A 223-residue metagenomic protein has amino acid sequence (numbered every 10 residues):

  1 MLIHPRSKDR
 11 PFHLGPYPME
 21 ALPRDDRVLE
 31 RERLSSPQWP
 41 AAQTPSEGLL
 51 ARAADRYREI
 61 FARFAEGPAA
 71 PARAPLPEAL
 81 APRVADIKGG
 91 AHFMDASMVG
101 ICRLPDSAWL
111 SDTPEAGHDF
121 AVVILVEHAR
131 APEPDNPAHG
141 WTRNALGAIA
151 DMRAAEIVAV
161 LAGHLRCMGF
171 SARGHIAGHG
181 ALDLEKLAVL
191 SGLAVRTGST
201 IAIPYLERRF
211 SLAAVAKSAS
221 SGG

Functional and structural regions predicted by a protein language model:
M1-C102, S111, E115-A116: Iron-sulfur (Fe-S) cluster-binding modules
S97-G223: Catalytic cores of enzyme domains
